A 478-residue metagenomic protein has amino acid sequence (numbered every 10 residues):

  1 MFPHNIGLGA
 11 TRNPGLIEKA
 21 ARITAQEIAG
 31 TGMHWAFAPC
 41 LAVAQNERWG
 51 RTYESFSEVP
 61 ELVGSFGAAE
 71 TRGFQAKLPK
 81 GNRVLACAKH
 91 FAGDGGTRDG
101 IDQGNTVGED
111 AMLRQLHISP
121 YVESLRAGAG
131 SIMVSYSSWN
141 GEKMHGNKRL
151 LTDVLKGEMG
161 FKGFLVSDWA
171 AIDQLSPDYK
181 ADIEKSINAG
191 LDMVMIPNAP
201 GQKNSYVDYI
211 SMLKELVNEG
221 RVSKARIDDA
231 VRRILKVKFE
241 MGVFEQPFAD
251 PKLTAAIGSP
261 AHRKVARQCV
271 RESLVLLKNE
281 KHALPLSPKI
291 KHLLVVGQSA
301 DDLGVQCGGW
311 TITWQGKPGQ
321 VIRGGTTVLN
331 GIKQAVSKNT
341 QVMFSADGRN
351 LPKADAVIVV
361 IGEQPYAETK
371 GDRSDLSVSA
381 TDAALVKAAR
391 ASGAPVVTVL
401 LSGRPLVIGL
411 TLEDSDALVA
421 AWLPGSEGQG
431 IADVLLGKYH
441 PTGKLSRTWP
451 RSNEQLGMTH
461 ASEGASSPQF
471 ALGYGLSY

Functional and structural regions predicted by a protein language model:
M1-Y478: Glycoside hydrolase catalytic-domain context in secreted enzymes
